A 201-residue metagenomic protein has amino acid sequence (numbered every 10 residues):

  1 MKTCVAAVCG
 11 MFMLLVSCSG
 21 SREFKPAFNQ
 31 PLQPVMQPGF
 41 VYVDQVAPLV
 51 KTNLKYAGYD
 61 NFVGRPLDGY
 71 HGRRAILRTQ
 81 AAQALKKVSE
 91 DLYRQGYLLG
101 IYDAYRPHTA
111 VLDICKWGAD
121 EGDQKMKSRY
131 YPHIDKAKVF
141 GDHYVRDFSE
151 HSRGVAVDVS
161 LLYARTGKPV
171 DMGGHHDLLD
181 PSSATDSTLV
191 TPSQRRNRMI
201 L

Functional and structural regions predicted by a protein language model:
M1-C4: Positively charged n-region of N-terminal signal peptides that target proteins for export
A6-V16: Bacterial N-terminal signal peptides
C18-A104, H108-L201: Extracytoplasmic cell-surface/polysaccharide-interacting catalytic and binding patches
